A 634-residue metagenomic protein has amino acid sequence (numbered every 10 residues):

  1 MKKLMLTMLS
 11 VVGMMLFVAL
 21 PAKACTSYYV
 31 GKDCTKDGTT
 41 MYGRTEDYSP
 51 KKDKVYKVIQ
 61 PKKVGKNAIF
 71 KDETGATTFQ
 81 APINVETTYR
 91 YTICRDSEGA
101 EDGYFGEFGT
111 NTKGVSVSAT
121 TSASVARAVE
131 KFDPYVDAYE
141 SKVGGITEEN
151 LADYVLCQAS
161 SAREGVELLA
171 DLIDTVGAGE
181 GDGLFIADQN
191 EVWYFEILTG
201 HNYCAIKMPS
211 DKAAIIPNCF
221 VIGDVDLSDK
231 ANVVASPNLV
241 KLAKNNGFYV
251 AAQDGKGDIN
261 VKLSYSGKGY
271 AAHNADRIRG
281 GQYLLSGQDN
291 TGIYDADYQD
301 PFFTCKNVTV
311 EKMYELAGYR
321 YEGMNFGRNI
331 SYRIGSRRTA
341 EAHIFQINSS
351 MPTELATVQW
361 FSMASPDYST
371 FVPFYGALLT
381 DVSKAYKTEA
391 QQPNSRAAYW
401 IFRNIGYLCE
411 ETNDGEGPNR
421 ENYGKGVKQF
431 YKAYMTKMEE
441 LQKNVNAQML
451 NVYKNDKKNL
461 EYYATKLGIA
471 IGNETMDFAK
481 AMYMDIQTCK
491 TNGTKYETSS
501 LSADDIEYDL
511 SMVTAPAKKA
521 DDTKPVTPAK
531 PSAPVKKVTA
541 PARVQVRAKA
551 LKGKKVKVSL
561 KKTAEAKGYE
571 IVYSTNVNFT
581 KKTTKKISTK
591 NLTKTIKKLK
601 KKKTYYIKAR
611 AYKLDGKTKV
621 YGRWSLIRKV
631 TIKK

Functional and structural regions predicted by a protein language model:
L20-A24: Sec/Tat signal peptide C-region and signal peptidase I cleavage site
C25-T147, L168-I293, D300: A contiguous strand-loop segment
M363-Y368, G376-K518: Charged low-complexity "KEKE/polyampholyte" interaction tracts
A517-T539: Ser/Thr/Gly/Pro-rich low-complexity, disordered linker/stalk segments of secreted and cell-surface proteins
P531-E565, K619-K634: Pro/Thr/Ser/Gly-rich low-complexity, intrinsically disordered linker/stalk tracts
A566-T584: Extracellular low-complexity, O-glycosylation-prone stalks/linkers
K590-T595: Short S/T/G- and acidic-enriched coil/turn segments that sit immediately N-terminal to beta-strands in beta-sandwich
L599-G616: Beta-strand-rich modules
